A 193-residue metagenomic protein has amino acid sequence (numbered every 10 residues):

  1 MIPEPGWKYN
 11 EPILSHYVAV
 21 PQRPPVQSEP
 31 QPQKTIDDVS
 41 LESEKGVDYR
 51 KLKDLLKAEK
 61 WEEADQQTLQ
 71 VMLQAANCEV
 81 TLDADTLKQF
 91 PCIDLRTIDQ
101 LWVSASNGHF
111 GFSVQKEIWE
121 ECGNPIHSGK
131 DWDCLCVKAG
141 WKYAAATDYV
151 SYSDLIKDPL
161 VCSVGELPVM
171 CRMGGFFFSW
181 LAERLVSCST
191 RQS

Functional and structural regions predicted by a protein language model:
M1-P30: Cysteine endopeptidase catalytic domains of the caspase/legumain-like
P30-S193: Surface-exposed peri-terminal alpha-helical interaction modules
